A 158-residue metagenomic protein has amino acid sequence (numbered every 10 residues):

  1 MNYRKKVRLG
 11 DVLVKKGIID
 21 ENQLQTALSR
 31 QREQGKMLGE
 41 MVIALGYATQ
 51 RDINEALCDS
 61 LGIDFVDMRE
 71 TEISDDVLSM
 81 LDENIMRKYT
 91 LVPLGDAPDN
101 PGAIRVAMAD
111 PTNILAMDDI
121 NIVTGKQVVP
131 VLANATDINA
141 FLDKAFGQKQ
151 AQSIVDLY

Functional and structural regions predicted by a protein language model:
M1-L38, I43-I53, L57-S60: An alpha-helical, amphipathic repeat domain used for nucleic-acid recognition, typified by the mTERF helical solenoid
V12, D119, F141: Alpha-helical scaffold segments in soluble metabolic enzymes
E33-G35, G62-D64, L78-S79, A140-A145: Short secondary-structure transition/capping segments
G35, G39, K88-T90, Q127: Helix-loop-beta junctions that constitute the ligand-sensing/allosteric loops of cytosolic regulatory sensor domains
I43-I122: Polyanionic, low-complexity intrinsically disordered segments
D67-E70, D137-Y158: Charged, low-hydrophobicity low-complexity segments
N121-G125, F146: Short, solvent-exposed amphipathic alpha-helical segments in soluble enzyme and RNA/protein-processing domains
Q127-N134: Short hydrophobic alpha-helical runs that function as membrane-insertion/retention elements
